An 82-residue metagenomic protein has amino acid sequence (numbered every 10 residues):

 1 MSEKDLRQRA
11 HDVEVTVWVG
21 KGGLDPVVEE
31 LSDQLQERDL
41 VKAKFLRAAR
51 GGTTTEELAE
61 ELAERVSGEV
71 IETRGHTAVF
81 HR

Functional and structural regions predicted by a protein language model:
M1-R82: Positively charged, polar, low-complexity stretches
